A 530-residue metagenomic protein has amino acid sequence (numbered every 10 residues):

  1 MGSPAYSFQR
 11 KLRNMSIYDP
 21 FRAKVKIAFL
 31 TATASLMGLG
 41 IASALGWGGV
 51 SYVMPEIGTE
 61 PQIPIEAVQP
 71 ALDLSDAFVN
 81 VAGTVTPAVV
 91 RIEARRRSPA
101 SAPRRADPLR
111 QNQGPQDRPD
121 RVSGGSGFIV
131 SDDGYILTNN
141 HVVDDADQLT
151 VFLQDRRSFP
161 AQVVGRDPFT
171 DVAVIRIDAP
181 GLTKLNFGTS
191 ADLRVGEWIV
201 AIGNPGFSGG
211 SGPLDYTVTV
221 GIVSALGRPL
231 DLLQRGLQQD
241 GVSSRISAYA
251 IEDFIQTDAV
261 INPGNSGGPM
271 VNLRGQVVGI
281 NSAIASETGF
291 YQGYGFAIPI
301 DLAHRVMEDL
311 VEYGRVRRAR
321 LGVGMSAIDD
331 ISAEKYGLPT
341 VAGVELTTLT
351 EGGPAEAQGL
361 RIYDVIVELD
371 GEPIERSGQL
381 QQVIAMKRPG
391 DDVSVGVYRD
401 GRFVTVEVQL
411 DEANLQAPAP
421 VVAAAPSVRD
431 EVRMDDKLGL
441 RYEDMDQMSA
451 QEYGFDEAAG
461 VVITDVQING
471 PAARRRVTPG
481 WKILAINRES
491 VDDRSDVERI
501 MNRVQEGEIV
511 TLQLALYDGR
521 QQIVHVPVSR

Functional and structural regions predicted by a protein language model:
G2-I57, N80, N140, Q162 (+5 more regions): C-terminal recognition in membrane/secretory proteostasis and scaffolding
V50-I136, V142-T150, R157-S158, P180 (+3 more regions): Glycine-biased strand-turn-strand hairpin within the trypsin-fold
Q62-I63, F78, A146-L149, L182-K184 (+6 more regions): Active-site loop architecture of trypsin-fold serine endopeptidases
S75-A82, T86-V89, A106, G124 (+15 more regions): Extracytoplasmic/secreted envelope proteins and their assembly/folding machinery, especially bacterial periplasmic
I92-R95, D132, V164-R166, S190 (+12 more regions): Residue-level recognition of beta-strand microenvironments
S101-D120, R166-T170, S211-Y216, G227-I255 (+6 more regions): Gly/Ser-enriched beta-turn/beta-hairpin loop segments
S123-G124, I129-S211, P263, H304 (+5 more regions): Conserved active-site neighborhood of the chymotrypsin/trypsin-like protease fold
G127-I129, A161-V163, V223, M270 (+2 more regions): Conserved hydrophobic positions within beta-strands
